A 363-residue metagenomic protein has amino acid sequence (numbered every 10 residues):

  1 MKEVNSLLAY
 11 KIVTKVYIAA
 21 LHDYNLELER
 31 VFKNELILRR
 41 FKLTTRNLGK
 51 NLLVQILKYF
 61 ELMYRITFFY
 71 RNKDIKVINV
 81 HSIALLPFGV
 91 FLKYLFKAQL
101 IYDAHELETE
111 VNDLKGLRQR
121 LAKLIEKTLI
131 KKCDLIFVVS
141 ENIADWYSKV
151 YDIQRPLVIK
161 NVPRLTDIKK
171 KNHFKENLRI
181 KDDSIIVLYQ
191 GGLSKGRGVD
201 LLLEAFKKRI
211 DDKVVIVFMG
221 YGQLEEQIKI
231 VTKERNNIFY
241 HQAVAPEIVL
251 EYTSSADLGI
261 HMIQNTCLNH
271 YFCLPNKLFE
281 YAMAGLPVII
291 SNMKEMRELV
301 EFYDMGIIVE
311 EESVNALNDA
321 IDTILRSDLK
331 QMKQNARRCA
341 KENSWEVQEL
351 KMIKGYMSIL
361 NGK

Functional and structural regions predicted by a protein language model:
N5-S6, F60-R71, P87, F91-L95 (+3 more regions): Membrane-proximal helix-turn-helix segments that form the acceptor-binding/catalytic region of lipid-linked
S6-V54, N142-V150, P156-V158, G222-Q223 (+1 more regions): N-terminal strand-loop element at the rim of the active site of nucleotide-sugar-dependent glycosyltransferases
H22-Y24, K123, K127-P156, P163-D167 (+2 more regions): A short, active-site helix/loop in glycosyltransferases that binds the activated sugar's phosphate group
E29-V31, I168-K181, K333: A short helix/loop element that forms part of the nucleotide-sugar donor recognition site in Leloir-type
M219, E226-T253, L258: Nucleotide-activated donor-binding/catalytic signature segment of Leloir-type glycosyltransferases, i.e., the conserved
L258-H261, E280-I290: Short hydrophobic beta-strand element within catalytic cores of glycosyltransferases and related nucleotide-activated
F302-Y303, I307-V314, D322-D328: Conserved acidic donor-binding segment of nucleotide-sugar-dependent glycosyltransferases
K330-N343, K354: A short, well-ordered alpha-helix in the C-terminal region of glycosyltransferases
